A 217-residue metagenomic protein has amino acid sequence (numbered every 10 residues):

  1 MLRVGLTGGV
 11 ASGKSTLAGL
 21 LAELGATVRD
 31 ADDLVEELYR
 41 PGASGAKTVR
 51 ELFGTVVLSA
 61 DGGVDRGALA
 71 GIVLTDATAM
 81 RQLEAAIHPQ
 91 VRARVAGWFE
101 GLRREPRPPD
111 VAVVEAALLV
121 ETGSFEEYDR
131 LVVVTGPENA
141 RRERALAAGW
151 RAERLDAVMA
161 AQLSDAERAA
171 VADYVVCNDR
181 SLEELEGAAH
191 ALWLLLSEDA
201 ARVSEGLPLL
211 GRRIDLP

Functional and structural regions predicted by a protein language model:
L6: Hydrophobic anchor at the beta1->P-loop junction of P-loop NTPases
G9, L21: P-loop (Walker A) phosphate-binding loop of NTP-binding proteins
S12: ATP-binding Walker
S15: Walker A/P-loop
A22-A31, A43-S44: Post-Walker A helix-loop "phosphate-sensing" segment adjacent to the P-loop in P-loop NTPases
D33-D110: ATP-dependent small-molecule kinase phosphotransfer cores that center on conserved nucleotide phosphate-binding segments
V95-A96, F125-E127, R144-P217: Small-molecule kinase domains that catalyze NTP-dependent phosphoryl transfer to phosphate-bearing small molecules
A96-A147: ATP-dependent NMP and nucleoside kinases share a basic, alpha-helical "lid"
